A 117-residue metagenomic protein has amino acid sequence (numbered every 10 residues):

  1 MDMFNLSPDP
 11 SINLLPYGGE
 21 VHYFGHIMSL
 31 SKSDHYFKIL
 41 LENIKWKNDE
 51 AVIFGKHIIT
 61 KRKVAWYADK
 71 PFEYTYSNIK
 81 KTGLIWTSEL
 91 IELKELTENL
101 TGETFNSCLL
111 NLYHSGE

Functional and structural regions predicted by a protein language model:
M1-E117: Non-heme Fe(II) oxygenase metal-center motifs and adjacent flexible, charged/small-residue loops
